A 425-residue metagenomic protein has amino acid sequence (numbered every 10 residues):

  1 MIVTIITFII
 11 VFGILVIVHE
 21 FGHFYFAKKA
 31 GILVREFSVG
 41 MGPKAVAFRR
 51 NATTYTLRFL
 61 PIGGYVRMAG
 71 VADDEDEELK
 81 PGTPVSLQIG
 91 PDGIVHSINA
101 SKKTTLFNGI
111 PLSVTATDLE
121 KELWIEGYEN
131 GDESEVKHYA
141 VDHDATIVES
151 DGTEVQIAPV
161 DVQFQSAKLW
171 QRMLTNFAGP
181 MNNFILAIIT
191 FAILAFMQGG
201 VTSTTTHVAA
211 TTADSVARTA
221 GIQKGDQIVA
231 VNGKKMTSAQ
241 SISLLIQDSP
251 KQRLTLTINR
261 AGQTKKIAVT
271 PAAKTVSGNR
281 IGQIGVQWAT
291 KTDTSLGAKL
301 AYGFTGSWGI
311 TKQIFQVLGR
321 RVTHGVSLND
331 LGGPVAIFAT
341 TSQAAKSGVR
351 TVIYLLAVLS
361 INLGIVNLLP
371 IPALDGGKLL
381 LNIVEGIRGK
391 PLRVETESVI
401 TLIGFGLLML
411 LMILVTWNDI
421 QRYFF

Functional and structural regions predicted by a protein language model:
M1-F8, D161-N182, V399: Membrane-entry signal-anchor segments at the cytosolic-membrane interface, especially the N-terminal signal anchor
T4-G93, N99-D151, V155, V366-R388: Small-residue-rich helix-interface/hinge motifs
I147-W170, Q198, T202-T206, A210-T212 (+3 more regions): Functional transmembrane alpha-helices
A178, I193-M197, V229-A230, L244-Q287: PDZ-domain C-terminal substructure recognizer with occasional recognition of PDZ-binding tails
P180-I185, Y354-L368, L374: Pore domain of cation channels
M181-A195: Hydrophobic membrane-insertion alpha-helices, especially the h-region of bacterial N-terminal signal peptides
A217-A239: Conserved PDZ fold ligand-binding element
V399-R422: Final/C-terminal transmembrane alpha-helix of multipass membrane proteins
